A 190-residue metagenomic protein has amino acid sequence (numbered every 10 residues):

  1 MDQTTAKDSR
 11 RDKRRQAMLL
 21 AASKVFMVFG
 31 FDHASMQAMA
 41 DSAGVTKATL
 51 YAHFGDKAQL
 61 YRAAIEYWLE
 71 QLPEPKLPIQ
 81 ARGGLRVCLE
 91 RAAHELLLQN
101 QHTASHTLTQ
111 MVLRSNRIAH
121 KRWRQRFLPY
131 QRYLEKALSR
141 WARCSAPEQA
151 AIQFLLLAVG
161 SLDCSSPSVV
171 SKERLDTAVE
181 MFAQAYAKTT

Functional and structural regions predicted by a protein language model:
M1-D2, K136-P147, I152-L157, D163-T190: C-terminal peripheral helix-coil segments that are non-catalytic and often amphipathic
A17, A21-Q59, A63-A64: Helix-turn-helix
A38, G83-C88, A146-Q149: A conserved beta-strand->loop->alpha-helix hinge within the catalytic CA
Q59, V87, R91, T107 (+5 more regions): Amphipathic alpha-helical interaction segments
R62-A92: Amphipathic alpha-helical linker/stalk segments
R86-L113, I118-K121: Helical hydrophobic small-molecule/effector-binding pocket
R117-R143: Amphipathic alpha-helical packing segments from all-alpha helical-bundle domains
